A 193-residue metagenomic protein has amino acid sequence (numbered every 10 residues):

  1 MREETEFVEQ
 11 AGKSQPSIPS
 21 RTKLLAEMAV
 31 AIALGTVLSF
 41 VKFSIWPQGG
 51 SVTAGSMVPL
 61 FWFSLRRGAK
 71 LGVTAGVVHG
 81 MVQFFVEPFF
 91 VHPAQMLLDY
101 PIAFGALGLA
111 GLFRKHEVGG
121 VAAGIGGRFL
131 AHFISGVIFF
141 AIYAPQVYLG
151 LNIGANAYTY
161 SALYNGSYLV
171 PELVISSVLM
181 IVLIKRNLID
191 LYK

Functional and structural regions predicted by a protein language model:
M1-I32, V118, N156-K193: Alpha-helical transmembrane segments and their cytosolic interface
R2-L65, K70-T74, M81: Hydrophobic transmembrane alpha-helices
L25-A29, V58, A69-V77, P93-L97 (+4 more regions): Hydrophobic alpha-helical transmembrane segments
I32-T36, H79-G80, D99, I125-F129: Residue-level recognition of pore/gate-forming positions within transmembrane alpha-helices of multi-pass
G35, S39, H132, G136-A144 (+3 more regions): Juxtamembrane/transmembrane-helix interface segments of polytopic membrane transporters
L38-V52, V78-F113, V137-P145, L149: Interfacial aromatic-anchored transmembrane helix boundaries in multi-pass membrane proteins
L65-R67, L109-R114, V182-I189: Structural signal for the C-terminal ends of transmembrane alpha-helices and the immediately following loop
R114-F133, A157: Internal alpha-helical transmembrane segments of multi-pass membrane proteins
